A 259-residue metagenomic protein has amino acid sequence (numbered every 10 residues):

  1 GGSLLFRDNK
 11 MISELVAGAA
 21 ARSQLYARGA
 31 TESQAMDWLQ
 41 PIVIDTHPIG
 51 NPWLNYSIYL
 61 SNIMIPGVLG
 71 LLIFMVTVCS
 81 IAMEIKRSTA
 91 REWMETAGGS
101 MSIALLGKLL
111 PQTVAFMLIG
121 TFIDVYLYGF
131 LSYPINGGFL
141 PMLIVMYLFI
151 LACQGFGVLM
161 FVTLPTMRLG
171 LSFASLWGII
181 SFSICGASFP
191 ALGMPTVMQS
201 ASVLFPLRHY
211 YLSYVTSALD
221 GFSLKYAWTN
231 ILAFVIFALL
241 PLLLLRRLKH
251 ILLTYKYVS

Functional and structural regions predicted by a protein language model:
G1-V76: Transport-system extracytoplasmic interface segments
D8, V16, A20-S23, A27 (+8 more regions): Secondary-structure transition/capping residues
I12-G18, T31-D37, C79-K86, V197-M198 (+3 more regions): Low-complexity, flexible helical/coil segments
M36, D45, I49-W53, W93-L106 (+5 more regions): Juxtamembrane loop-helix boundary motifs flanking transmembrane segments in multi-pass membrane proteins
I49-L127: Hydrophobic alpha-helical transmembrane segments of multi-pass membrane transport proteins
V114, F122-Y126, P134-S259: Membrane-spanning alpha-helical segments of multipass transporters and channels
